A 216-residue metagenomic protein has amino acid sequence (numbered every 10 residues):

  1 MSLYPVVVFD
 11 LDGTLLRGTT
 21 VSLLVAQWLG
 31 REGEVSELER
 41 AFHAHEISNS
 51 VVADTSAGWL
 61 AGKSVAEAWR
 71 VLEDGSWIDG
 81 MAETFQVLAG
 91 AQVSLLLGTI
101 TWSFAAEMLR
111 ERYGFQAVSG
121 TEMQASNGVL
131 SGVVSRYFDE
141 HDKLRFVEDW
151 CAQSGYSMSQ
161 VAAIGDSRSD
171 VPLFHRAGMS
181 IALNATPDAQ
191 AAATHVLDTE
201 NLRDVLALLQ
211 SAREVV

Functional and structural regions predicted by a protein language model:
M1-S50, D54: Active-site neighborhood of HAD-like aspartate-dependent phosphohydrolases
S2, V6, L72-V216: C-terminal cap/substrate-recognition subdomain and adjoining C-terminal extension of metal-dependent phosphatase-like
R17, A44, S48, L60 (+3 more regions): Catalytic cores of large soluble enzymes that bind and process phosphate-bearing ligands
S22-A26, A57, Q190, L206: Conserved protein kinase catalytic domain
G33-E39, V65-A68, M158: Short, surface-exposed acidic
S50-E83: Metal-dependent phosphoesterase signature
